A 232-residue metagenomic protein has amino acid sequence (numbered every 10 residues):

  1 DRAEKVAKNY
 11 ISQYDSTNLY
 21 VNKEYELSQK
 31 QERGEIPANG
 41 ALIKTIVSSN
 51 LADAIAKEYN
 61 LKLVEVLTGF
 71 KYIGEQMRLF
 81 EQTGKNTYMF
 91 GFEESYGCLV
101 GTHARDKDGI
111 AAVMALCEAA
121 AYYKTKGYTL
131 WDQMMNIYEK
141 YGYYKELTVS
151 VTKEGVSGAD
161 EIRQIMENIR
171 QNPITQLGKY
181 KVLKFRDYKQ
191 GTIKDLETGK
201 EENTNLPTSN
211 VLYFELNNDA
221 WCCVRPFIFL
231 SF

Functional and structural regions predicted by a protein language model:
D1-Y14, G34-P226: Phosphate-binding and adjacent anionic-ligand microenvironments
Q13-Y25, Q29: Catalytic or ion-translocation cores adjacent to nucleophile or general acid/base/metal-coordination motifs in diverse
I228-F232: Generic C-terminus detector
